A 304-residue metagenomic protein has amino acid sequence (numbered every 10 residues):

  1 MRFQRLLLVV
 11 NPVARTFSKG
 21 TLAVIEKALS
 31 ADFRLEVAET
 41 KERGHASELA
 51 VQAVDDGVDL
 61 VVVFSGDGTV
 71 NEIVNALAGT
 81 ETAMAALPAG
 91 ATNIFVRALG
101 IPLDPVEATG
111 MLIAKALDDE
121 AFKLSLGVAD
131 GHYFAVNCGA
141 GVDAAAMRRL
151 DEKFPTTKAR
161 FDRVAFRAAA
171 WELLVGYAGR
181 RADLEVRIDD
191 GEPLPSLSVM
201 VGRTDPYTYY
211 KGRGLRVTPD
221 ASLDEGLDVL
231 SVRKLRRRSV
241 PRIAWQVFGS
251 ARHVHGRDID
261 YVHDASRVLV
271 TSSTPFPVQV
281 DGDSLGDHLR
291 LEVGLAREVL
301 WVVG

Functional and structural regions predicted by a protein language model:
M1-V61, N71, V302: ATP/NTP phosphate-donor binding region
V9, K19, T40, A78-A83 (+1 more regions): Catalytic core of DAGKc-family lipid kinases
A46, G68-I73, I94, L124: Short glycine/serine/threonine-rich phosphate/pyrophosphate-binding segments that cradle anionic phosphate groups
V62, A85: Short aromatic-hydrophobic micro-motifs that form the base-stacking/packing surface for donor nucleotide recognition
V63-D67: N-terminal glycine-rich "phosphate-gripper" loop used for MgATP/nucleotide binding and carboxylate activation
G139, D143, M200-V217, S284: Glycine-rich phosphate/pyrophosphate-binding beta-alpha loops
F154-A165, P206-L235: Gly/Ser/Thr-rich active-site loops/lids in small-molecule metabolic enzymes that frequently grip phosphoryl groups
I188, R216-D224, S231-G304: ATP/nucleoside-binding phosphotransfer catalytic cores, i.e., glycine-rich phosphate-binding loops
